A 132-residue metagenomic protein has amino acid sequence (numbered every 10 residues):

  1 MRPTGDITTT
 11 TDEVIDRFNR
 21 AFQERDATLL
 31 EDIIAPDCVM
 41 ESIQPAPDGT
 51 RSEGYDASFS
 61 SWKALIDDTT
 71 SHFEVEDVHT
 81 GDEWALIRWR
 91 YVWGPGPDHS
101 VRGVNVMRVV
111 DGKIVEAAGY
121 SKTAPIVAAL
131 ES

Functional and structural regions predicted by a protein language model:
M1-P36, A128-S132: Short, low-complexity N-terminal intrinsically disordered segments enriched in polar/charged residues
F22, V75, E116: Ligand-binding pocket scaffold of soluble enzyme catalytic domains
A27-D82: A solvent-exposed, acidic/Ser-Thr-rich amphipathic alpha-helical stretch
I34-A35, Y91-W93, S121: Short beta-strand segments enriched in hydrophobic/aromatic residues within well-folded beta-rich domains
R51-S52, P97-H99, P125-E131: A short, polar/proline- and glycine-enriched secondary-structure boundary/capping micro-motif
S71-E74, D98-N105: Short, surface-exposed coil-to-beta transition loops
D82-Y91: A short hydrophobic beta-strand element
R102-A128: Short beta-strand edge/turn micro-motifs at domain boundaries
